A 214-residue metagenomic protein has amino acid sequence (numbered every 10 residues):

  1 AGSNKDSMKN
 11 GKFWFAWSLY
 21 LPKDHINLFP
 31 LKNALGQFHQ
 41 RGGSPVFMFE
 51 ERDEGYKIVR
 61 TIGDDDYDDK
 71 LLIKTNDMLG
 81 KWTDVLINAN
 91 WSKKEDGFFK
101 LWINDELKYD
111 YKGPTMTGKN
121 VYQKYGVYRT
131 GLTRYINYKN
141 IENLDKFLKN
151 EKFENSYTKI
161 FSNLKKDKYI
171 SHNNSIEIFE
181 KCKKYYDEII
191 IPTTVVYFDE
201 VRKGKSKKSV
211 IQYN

Functional and structural regions predicted by a protein language model:
A1-D84, A89-N214: Low-complexity, Ser/Thr/Pro/Gly-rich disordered linker/stalk regions
